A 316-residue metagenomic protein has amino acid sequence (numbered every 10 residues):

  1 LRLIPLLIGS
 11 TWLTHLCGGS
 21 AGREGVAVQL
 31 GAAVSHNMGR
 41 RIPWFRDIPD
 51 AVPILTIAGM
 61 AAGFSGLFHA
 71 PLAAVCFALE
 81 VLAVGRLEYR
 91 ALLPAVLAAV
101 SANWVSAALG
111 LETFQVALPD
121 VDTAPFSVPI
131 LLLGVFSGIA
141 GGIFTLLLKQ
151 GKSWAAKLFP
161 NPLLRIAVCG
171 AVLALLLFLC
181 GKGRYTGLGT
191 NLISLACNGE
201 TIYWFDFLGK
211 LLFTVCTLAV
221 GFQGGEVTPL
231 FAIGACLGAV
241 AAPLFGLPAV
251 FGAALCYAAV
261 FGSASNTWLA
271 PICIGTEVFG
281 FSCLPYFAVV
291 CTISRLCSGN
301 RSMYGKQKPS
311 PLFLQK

Functional and structural regions predicted by a protein language model:
L1-K316: Alpha-helical transmembrane segments and immediately membrane-proximal extracytoplasmic
